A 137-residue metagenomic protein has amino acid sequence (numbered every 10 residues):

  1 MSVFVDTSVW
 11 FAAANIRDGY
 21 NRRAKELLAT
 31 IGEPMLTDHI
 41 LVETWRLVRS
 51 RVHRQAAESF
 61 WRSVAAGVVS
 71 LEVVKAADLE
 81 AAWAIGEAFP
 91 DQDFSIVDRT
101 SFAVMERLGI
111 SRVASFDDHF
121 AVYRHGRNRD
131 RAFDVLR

Functional and structural regions predicted by a protein language model:
M1-L36, R49-R62, R127: Short, well-structured N-terminal submotif of metal-dependent ribonuclease cores
T7, D98-R99: Conserved glycosyltransferase catalytic-site signature
W10, L41, F120-A121: A generic structural signal for short hydrophobic patches within well-formed alpha-helices
A29-G32, G86-D93: A short glycine/serine-rich beta->alpha loop
T30-P34, V68-S70, G109-S111: Short active-site oxyanion
V68-F89: Acidic catalytic patch
F102, E106-R137: Acidic, PIN/NYN-like endoribonuclease modules and their adjacent C-terminal/linker elements
